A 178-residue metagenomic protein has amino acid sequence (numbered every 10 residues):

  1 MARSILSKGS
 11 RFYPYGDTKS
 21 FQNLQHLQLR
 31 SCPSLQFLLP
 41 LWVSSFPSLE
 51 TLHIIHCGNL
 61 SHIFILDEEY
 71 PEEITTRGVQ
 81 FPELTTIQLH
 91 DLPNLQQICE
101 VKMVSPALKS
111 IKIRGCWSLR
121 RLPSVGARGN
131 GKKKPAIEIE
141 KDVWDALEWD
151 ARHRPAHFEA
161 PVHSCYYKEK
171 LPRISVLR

Functional and structural regions predicted by a protein language model:
M1-R178: Cross-kingdom leucine-rich repeat
